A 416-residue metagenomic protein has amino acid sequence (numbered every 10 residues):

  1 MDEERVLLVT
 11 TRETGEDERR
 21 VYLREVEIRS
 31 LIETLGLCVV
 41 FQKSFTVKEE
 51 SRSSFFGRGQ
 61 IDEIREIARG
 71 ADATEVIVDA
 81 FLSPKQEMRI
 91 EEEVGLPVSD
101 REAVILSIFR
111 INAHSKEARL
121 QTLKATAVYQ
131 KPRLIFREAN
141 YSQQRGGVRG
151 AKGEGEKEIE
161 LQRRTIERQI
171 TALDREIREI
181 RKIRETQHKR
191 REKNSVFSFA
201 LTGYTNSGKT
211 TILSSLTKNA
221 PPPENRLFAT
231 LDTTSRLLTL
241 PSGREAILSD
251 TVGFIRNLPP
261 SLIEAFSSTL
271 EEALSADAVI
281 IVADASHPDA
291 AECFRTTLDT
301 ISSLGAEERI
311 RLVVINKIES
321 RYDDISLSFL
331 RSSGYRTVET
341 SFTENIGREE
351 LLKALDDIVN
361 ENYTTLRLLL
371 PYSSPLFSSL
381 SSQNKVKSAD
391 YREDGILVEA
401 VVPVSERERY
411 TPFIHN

Functional and structural regions predicted by a protein language model:
M1-I105: N-terminal accessory targeting/assembly segments
T11-E13, F45-K48, T251, V282-P288 (+3 more regions): G-domain G4 guanine-recognition motif of GTPases
Y22-V26, E49-R65, D232, V252-S275 (+1 more regions): Switch II of P-loop NTPase G domains
R29-L31, R65-E66, L82-E92, G243-R244 (+1 more regions): Conserved C-terminal guanine-recognition region of P-loop GTPase G domains, centered on the G4
L31-C38, I67-A71, E75, E93-P97 (+15 more regions): Conserved, well-folded catalytic cores of nucleic-acid-processing and energy-transducing macromolecular machines
L96-I111, E117-G147, E307-L312, E319-L369: Canonical P-loop GTPase G-domain recognition
Y141-P260, L270-L274: Conserved G1/Walker A P-loop phosphate-binding module
E361-N416: NTP-binding/hydrolysis catalytic cores, primarily Walker-type P-loop NTPases
